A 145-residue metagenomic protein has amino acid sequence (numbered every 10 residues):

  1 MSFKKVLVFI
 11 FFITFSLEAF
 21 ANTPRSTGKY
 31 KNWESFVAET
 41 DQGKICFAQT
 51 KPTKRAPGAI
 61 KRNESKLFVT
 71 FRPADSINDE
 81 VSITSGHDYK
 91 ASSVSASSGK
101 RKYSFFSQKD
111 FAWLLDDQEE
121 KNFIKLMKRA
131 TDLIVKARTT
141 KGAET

Functional and structural regions predicted by a protein language model:
M1-L7: Bacterial N-terminal signal peptides that target proteins for export
V8-F9, W33: Intrinsically disordered and other compositionally biased segments
F11-F20: Hydrophobic h-region of N-terminal signal peptides that target proteins for export in Gram-negative bacteria
A21-T145: A generic "folded-domain core" signal
